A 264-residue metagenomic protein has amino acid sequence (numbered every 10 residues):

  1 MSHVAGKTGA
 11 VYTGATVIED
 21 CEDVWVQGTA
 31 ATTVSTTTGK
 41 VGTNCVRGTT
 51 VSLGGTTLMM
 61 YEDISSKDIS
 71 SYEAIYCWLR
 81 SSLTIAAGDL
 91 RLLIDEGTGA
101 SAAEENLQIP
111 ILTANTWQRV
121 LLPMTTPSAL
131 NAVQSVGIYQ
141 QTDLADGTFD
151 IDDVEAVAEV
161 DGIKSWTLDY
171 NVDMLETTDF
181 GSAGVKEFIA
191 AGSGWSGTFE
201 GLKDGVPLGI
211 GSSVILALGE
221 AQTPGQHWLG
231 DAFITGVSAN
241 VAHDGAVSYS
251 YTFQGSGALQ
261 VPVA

Functional and structural regions predicted by a protein language model:
M1-G14, G28-S35, G39, D153-E200 (+1 more regions): Solvent-exposed edge beta-strands and adjacent loop segments that serve as assembly or binding interfaces
M1-T16, T113, G257-A264: Short, intrinsically disordered N-terminal pre-domain segments
G9-V11, R91-I94, S212-H227: Short conserved beta-strand and strand-loop elements enriched in small hydrophobics with frequent Asp/Gly
V34-L58: Short carbohydrate-recognition loop motifs
V51-A129, G147-D150: Extracellular ligand-binding interfaces
L122, V136, D152-A156: Extracellular beta-strand elements of beta-rich domains used for carbohydrate recognition/degradation or cell-matrix
T126-I138: Noncatalytic modules at the cell exterior or secretory-pathway interfaces, chiefly beta-strand-rich lectin/adhesion
G137-A145: Short beta-strand-plus-loop segments that form exposed binding edges in beta-rich domains
